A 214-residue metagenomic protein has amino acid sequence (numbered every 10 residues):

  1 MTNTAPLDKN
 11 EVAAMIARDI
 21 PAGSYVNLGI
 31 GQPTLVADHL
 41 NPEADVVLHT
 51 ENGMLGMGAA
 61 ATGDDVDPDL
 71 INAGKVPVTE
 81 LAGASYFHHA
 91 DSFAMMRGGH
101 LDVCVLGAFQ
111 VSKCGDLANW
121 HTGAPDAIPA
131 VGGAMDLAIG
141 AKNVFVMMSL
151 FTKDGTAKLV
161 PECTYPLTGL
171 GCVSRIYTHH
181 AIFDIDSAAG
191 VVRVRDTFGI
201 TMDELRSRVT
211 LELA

Functional and structural regions predicted by a protein language model:
M1-L81: N-terminal active-site beta-alpha-beta segment that forms phosphate/nucleotide-binding and substrate-recognition loops
T2-E11, T62-A214: Conserved phosphate- and dinucleotide-binding cores of soluble alpha/beta proteins, encompassing both enzyme active
